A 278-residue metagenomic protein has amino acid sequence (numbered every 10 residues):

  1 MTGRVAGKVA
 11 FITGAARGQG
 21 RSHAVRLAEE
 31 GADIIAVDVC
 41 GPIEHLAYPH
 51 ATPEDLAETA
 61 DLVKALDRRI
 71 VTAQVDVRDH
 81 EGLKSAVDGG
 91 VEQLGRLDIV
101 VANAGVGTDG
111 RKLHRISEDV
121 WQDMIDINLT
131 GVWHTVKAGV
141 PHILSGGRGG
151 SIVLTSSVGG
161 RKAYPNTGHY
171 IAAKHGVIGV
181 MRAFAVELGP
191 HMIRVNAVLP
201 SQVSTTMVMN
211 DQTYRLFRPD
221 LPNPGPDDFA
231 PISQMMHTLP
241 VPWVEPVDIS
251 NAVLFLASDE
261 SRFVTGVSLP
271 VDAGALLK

Functional and structural regions predicted by a protein language model:
G3-G41: Canonical Rossmann dinucleotide-binding motif of NAD(H)/NADP(H)-dependent dehydrogenases/reductases, specifically
G110, K162, Q234-M236, P240-V241 (+2 more regions): Short C-terminal tail/terminal secondary-structure segment of NAD(P)H-dependent dehydrogenase/reductase domains
R111-L113, V120-I125, S233: Substrate-binding pocket helix/loop in short-chain dehydrogenase/reductase
V136, A173, M181: Active-site helix of classical SDR
P141, V186-E187, R262: Alpha-helical segment proximal to the catalytic Tyr-Lys
S157: Residue(s) in the substrate-gating loop at a strand-loop-helix junction that position the organic substrate next
G189, R194, V264-G266: Short, small/polar-rich loop/turn modules that mediate ligand/substrate recognition or access, typified
